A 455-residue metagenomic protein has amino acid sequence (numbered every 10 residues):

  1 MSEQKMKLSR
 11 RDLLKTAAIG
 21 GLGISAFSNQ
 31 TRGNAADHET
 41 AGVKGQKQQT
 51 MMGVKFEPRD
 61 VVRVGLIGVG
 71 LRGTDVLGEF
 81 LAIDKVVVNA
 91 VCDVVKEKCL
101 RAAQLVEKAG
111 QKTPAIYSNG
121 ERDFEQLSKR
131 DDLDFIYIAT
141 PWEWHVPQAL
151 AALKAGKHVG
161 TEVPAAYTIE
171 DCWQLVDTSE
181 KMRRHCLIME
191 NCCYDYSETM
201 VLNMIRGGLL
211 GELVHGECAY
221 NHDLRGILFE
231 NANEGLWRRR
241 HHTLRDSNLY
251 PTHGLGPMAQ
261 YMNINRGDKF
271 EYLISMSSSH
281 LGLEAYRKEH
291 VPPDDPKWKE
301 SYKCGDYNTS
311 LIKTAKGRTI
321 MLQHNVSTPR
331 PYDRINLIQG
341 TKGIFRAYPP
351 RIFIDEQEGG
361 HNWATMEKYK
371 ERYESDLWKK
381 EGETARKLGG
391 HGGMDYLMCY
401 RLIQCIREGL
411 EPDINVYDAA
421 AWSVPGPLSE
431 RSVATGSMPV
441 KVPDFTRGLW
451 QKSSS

Functional and structural regions predicted by a protein language model:
S2-K157, W173-H185: N-terminal glycine-/serine-/threonine-rich beta1-alpha1-beta2 phosphate-ribose binding loop of Rossmann-like
T16-G21, V43, T74-D75, A259 (+2 more regions): C-terminal helical cap and adjacent loop that interface with cofactors, partners, or active-site loops
G68, K181-L187, C192-Y302, L402: Predominantly a Rossmann-like dinucleotide-binding segment in NAD(P)-dependent oxidoreductases
Q148, L175, V201, L428-S429: Aromatic/hydrophobic pocket-lining residues that form π-stacking "cages" and hydrophobic walls in ligand
G156-T168: ADP-ribose/adenylate-binding Rossmann-like module
S310-K316, G340: Active-site beta-strand termini and strand-to-loop segments that position acidic
